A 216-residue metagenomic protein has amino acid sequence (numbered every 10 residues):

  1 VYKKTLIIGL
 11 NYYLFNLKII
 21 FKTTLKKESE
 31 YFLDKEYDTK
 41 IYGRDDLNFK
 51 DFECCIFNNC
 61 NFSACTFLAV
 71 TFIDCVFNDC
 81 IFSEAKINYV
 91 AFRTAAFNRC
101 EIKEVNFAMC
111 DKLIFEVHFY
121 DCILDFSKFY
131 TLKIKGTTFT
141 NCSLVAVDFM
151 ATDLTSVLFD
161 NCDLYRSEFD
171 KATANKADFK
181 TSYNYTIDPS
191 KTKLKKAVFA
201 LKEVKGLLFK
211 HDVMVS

Functional and structural regions predicted by a protein language model:
K4-T5, N11: Polybasic, lysine-rich low-complexity intrinsically disordered segments
I8-G9, I20: Residues marking helix boundaries in flexible regions
F15-S216: Tandem repeat scaffolds
